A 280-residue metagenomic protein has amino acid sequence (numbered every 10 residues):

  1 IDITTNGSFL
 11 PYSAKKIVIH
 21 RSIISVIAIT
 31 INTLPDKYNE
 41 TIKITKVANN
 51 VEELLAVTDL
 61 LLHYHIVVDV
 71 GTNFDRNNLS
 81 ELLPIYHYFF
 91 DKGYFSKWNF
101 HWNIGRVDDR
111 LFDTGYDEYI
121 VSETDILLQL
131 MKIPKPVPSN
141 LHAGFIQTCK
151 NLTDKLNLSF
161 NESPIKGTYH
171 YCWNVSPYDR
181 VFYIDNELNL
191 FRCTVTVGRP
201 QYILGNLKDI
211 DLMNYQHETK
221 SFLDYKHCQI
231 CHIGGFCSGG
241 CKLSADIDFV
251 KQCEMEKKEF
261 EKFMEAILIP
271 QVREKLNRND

Functional and structural regions predicted by a protein language model:
I1-V107: Radical SAM/AdoMet-radical enzyme domain recognition
F9-P11, D36-K37, N77-L79, D109-F112 (+4 more regions): Flexible loop/turn segments at secondary-structure boundaries
K16-V18, Y171-C172, E218-S221: Short, flexible, glycine/charge-rich loop motifs used to bind or transfer phosphoryl groups or to couple energy/partner
I31, N186, I233: Residues immediately flanking
V51-L54, L82, Y119-L130, D224 (+1 more regions): A structural signal for well-ordered alpha-helical scaffolds and beta->alpha junctions
H65, L79-D91, D154-R180, D224-V250: Amphipathic, soluble alpha/beta structural segments
K97, D108-R199, F236: A C-terminal junction/extension of Radical SAM enzymes
N189-L190, T194-D280: Flexible mid-to-C-terminal extensions adjoining Fe-S/redox cofactors in radical SAM and related proteins
